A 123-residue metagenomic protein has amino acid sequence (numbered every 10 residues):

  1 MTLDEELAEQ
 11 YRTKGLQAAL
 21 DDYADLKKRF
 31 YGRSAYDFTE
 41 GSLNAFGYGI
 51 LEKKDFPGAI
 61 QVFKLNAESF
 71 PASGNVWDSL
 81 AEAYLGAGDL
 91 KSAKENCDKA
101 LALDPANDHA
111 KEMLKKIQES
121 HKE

Functional and structural regions predicted by a protein language model:
T2-K53, N75: Amphipathic alpha-helical repeat scaffolds of TPR domains
E52, G86, K116-S120: Register position in tetratricopeptide repeats
